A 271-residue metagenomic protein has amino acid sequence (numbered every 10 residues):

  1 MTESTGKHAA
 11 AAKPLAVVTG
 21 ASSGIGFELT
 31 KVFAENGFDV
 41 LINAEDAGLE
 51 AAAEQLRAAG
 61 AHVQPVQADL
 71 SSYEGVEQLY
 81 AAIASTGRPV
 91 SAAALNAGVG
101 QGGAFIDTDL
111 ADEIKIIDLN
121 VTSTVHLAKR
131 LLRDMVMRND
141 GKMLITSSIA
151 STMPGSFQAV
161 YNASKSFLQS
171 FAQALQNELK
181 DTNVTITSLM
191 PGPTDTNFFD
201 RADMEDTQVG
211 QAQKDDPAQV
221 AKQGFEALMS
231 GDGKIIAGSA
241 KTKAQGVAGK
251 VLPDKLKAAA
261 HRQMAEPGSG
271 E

Functional and structural regions predicted by a protein language model:
S22-S23: Conserved glycine-rich cofactor-binding loop
N36-A51: Conserved glycine-rich Rossmann-like NAD(P)H-binding loop of the short-chain dehydrogenase/reductase
Q67-Q78, L110: The beta1-alpha1 cofactor-binding region of Rossmann-like NAD(H)/NADP(H)-dependent oxidoreductases
A104-I117: Substrate-binding pocket helix/loop in short-chain dehydrogenase/reductase
A128, S164: Active-site helix of classical SDR
S148: Residue(s) in the substrate-gating loop at a strand-loop-helix junction that position the organic substrate next
S188, Q208-A244: C-terminal helical subdomain
